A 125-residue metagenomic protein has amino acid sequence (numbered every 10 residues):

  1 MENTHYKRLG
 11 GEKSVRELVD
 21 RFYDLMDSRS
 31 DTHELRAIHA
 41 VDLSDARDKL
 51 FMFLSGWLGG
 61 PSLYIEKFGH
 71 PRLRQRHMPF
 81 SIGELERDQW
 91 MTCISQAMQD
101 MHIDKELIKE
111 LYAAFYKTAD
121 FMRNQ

Functional and structural regions predicted by a protein language model:
M1-Q125: Core of compact, soluble alpha-helical bundle domains
